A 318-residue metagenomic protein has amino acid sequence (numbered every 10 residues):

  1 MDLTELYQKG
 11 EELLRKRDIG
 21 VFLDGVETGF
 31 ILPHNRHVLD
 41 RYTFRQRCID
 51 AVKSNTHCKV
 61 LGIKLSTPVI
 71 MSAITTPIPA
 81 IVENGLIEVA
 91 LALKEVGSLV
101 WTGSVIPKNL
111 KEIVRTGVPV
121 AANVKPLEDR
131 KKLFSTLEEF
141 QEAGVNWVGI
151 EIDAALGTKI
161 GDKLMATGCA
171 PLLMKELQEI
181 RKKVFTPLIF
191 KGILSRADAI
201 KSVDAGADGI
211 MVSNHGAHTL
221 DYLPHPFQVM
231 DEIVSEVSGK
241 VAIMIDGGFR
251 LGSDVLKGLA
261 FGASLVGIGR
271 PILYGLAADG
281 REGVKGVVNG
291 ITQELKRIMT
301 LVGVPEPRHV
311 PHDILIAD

Functional and structural regions predicted by a protein language model:
M1-L61, L65, V310: An N-cap/entry alpha-helix motif that binds or orients negatively charged groups
H34, V287-E294: A non-catalytic, amphipathic alpha-helix used as a structural packing/dimerization or gating element in enzyme scaffolds
V52-G62, W101-E112, T136: Short, charged beta->alpha transition segments
V60-V105: Active-site cofactor/substrate anionic-group-binding motifs, chiefly glycine- and Lys/Arg-rich phosphate-binding loops
A90-L91, E95, L127-I245, G252-Y274 (+1 more regions): Alpha/beta enzyme core
L93-R130: A gly/proline- and charged-residue-enriched helix-loop-helix capping module
L273-V284: Short beta-alpha connecting loops at secondary-structure transitions that line or flank enzyme active sites
Q293-D318: Charged C-terminal helix
